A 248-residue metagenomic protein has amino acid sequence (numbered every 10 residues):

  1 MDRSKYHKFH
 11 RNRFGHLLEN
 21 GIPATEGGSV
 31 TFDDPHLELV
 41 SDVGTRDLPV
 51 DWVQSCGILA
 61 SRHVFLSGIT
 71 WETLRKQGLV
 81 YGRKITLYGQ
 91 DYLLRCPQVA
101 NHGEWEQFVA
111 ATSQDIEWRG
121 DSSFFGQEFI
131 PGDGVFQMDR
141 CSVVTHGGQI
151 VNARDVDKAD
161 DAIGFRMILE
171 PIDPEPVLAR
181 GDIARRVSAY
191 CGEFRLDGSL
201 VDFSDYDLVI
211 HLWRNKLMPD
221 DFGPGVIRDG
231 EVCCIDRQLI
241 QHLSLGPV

Functional and structural regions predicted by a protein language model:
M1-N20, F65-S67, K84-D182, P247-V248: C-terminal, surface-exposed recognition/capping segments
M1-S61: GGW-centered surface loops in extracellular recognition modules
V43-T45, K158-D161, G192: A short catalytic or substrate-binding loop motif that flags glycine-/basic-rich loops and adjacent residues that bind
L48-W52, G82-K84, A184-R186: Short, acidic/polar N-cap/turn motifs at the starts of alpha helices
V53-R95: Extracellular-facing segments of soluble proteins and assemblies that are Gly/Ser/Thr-biased and enriched in aromatics
Q54-I69, E170-I172, Y190-F194, N215-K216: Short, flexible beta-strand-to-coil junctions
S55-G57, I163, D197, Y206: Short, surface-exposed beta-edge/turn micro-motifs
A179-V248: Conserved RNA-binding domains used in RNP assembly and mRNA/RNA metabolism
